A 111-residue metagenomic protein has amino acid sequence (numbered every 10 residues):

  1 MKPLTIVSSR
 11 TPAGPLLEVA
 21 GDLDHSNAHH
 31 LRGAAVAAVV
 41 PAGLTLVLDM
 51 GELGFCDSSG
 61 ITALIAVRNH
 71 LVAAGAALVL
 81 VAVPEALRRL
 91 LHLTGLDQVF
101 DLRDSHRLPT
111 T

Functional and structural regions predicted by a protein language model:
M1-F55, A66-T111: STAS-like cytosolic regulatory interaction modules
